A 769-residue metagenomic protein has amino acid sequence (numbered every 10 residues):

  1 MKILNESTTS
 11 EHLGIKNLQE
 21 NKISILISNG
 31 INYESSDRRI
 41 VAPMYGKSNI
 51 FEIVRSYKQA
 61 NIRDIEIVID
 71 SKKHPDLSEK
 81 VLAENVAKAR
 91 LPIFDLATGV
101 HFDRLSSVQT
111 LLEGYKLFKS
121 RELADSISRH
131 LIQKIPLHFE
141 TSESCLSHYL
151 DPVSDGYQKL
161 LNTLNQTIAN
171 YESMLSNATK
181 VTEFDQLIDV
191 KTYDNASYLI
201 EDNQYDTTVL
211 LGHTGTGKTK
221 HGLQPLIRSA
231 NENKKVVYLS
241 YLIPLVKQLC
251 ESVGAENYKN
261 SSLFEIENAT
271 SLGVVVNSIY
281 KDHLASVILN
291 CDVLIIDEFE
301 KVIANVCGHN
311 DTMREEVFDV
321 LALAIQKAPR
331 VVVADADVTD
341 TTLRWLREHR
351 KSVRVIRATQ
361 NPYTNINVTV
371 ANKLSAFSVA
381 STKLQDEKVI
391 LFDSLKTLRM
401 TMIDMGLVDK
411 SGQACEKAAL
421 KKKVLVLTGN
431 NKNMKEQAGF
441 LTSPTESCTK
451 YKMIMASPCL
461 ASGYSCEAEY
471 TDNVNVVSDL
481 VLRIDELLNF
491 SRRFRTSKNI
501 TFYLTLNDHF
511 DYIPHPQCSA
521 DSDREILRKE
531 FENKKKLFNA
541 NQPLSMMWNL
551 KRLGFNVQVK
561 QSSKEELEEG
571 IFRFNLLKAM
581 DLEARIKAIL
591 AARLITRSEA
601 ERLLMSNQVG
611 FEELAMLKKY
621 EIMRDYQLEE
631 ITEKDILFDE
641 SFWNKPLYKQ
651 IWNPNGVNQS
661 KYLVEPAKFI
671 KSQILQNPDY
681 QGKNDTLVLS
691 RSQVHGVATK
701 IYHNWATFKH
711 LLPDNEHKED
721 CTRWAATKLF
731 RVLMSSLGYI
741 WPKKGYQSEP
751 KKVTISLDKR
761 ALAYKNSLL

Functional and structural regions predicted by a protein language model:
M1-K2, T9-Q166: TOPRIM fold recognition
S7-S10, A83, A87-R90, F94-T141 (+3 more regions): Long, low-complexity intrinsically disordered regions enriched in Ser/Thr/Pro/Gly
I53, N473-I500: Conserved SF2 helicase motif VI
L211-T216, I243, V317-W345: Conserved helicase ATPase motor motifs in RecA-like P-loop NTPase domains
K234-V246, V338-T342, A380-D409: Conserved strand-helix element at the start of the C-terminal RecA-like helicase core
V253-I288, F440: Inter-Walker segment of RecA-like/P-loop motor cores
V287-I325, R330-V333: SF2 helicase catalytic motif II
D340-T382: Interdomain hinge/linker at the junction between the two RecA-like core domains of SF2 helicases
